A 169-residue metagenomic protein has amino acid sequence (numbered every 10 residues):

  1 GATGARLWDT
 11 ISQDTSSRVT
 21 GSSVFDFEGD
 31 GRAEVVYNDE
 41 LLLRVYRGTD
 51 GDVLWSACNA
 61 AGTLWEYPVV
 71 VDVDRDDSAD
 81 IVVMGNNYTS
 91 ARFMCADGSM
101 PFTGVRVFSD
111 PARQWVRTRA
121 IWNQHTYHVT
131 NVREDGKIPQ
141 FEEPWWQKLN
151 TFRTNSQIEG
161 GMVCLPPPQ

Functional and structural regions predicted by a protein language model:
G1-P167: Extracytoplasmic/lumenal domain signature
